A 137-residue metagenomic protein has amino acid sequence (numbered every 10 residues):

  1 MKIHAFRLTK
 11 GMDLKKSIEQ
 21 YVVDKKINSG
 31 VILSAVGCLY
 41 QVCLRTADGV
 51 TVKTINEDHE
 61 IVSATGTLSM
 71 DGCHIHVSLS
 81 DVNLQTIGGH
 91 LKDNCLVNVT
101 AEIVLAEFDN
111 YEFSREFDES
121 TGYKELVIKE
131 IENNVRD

Functional and structural regions predicted by a protein language model:
M1-H74, L79-D137: N-terminal intrinsically disordered, cationic/polar leader segments that include organellar targeting peptides
